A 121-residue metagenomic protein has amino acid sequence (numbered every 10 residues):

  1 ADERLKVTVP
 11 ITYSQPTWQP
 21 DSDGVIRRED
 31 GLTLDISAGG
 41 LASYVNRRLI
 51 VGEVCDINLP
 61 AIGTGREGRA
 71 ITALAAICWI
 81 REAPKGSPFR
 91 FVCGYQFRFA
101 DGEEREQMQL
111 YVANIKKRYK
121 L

Functional and structural regions predicted by a protein language model:
A1-L121: Structured alpha-helical
